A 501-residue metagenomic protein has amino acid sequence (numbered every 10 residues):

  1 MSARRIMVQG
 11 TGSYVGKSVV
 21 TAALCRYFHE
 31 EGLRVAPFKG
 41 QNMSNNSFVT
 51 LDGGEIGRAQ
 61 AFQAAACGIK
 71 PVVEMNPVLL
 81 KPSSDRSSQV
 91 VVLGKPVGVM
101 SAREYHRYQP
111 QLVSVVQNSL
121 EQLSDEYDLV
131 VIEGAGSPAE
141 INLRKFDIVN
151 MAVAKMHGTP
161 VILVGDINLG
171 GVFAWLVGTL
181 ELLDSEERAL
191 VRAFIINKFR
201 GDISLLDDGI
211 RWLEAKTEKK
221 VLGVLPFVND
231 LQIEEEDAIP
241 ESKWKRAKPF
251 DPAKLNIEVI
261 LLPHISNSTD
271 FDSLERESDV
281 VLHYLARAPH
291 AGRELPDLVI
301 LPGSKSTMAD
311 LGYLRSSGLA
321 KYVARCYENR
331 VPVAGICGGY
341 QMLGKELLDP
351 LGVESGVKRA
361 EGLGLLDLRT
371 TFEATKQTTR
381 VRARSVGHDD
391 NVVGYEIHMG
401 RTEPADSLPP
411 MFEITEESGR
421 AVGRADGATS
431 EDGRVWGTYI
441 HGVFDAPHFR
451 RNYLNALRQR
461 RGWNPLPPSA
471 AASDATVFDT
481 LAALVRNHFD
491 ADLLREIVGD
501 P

Functional and structural regions predicted by a protein language model:
M1-R325, P332, T370, A374-T375 (+1 more regions): Flexible phosphate-sensing "switch/lid" loops adjacent to ATP/NTP-binding sites across phosphate-transfer
A320-R325, L348-G364: An internal, acidic/charged active-site-proximal segment that coordinates divalent cations and/or engages
C337: Catalytic nucleophile serine of serine hydrolases, specifically the conserved "nucleophile elbow" pentapeptide
G344-K345: Short glycine-enriched nucleophile-adjacent loop and the immediately C-terminal alpha-helix near the catalytic center
S355-T379: Conserved P-loop NTPase catalytic core
